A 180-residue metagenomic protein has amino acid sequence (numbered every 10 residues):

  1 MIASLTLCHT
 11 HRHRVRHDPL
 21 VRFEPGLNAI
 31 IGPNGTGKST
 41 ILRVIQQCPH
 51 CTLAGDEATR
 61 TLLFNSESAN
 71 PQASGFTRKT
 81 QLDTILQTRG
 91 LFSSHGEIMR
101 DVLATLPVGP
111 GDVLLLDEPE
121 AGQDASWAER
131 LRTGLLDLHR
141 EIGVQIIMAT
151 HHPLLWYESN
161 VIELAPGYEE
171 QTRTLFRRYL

Functional and structural regions predicted by a protein language model:
M1-D18: N-terminal pre-Walker A segment at the start of P-loop NTPase domains
P19-F23: Conserved A-loop
P25-N28, G111: Pre-Walker A (Motif I) flank of P-loop NTPase domains
L27-G90: ABC ATPase nucleotide-binding domain signature region
T84-L106, I162-P166: Short basic alpha-helical hairpin corresponding to helix-turn-helix/winged-helix-like nucleic-acid-binding
H95-L116, S126-E141, M148: GG-anchored amphipathic helix commonly corresponding to the ABC/SMC/Rad50 NBD signature/C-loop
E120-A121: Short loop immediately C-terminal to the Walker-B catalytic DE motif in ABC-type ATPase nucleotide-binding domains
S126, R130-L180: C-terminal lobe/lid and adjacent interdomain/linker elements of RecA-like ASCE P-loop ATPase modules
